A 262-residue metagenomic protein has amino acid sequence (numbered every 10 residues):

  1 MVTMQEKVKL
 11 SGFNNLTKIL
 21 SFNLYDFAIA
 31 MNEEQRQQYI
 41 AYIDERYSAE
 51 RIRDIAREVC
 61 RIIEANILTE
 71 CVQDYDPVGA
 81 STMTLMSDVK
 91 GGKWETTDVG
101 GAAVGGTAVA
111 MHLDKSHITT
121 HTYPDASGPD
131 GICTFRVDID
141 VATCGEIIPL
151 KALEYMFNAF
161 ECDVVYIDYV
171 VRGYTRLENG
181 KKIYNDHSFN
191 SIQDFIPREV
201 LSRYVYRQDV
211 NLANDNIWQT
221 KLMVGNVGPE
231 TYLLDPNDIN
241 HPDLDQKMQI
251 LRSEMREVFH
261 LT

Functional and structural regions predicted by a protein language model:
M1-T262: Polybasic/polar functional segments that serve as interface/processing modules
